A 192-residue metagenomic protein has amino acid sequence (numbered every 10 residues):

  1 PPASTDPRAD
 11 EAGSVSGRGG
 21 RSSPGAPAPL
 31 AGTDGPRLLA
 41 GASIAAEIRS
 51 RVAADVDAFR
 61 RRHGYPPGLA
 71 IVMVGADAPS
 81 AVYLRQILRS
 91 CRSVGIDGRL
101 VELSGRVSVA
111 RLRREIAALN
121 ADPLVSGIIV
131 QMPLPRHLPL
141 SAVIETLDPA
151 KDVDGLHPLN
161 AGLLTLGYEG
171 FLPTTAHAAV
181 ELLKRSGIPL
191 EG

Functional and structural regions predicted by a protein language model:
P2-D34: Intrinsically disordered, low-complexity terminal tails and inter-domain linkers enriched for S/T/G/P/D/E
G25-P27, G95, A118-N120, L147-A150: Non-catalytic terminal and connector segments of soluble metabolic enzymes
P29-R61: Positively charged, low-complexity intrinsically disordered leader regions
L39, G127-E191: Anion-binding alpha/beta catalytic cores of soluble intermediary-metabolism enzymes, centered on
P66-G75: Short beta-strand segments enriched in small/hydrophobic residues
L69, C91-G105: Short beta-strand elements in bilobed, periplasmic/extracellular small-molecule ligand-binding domains
V82-V94: Short, solvent-exposed amphipathic alpha-helices that sit in or adjacent to ligand/effector-binding or catalytic
R111-P123: Short, well-structured alpha-helical segments in soluble
